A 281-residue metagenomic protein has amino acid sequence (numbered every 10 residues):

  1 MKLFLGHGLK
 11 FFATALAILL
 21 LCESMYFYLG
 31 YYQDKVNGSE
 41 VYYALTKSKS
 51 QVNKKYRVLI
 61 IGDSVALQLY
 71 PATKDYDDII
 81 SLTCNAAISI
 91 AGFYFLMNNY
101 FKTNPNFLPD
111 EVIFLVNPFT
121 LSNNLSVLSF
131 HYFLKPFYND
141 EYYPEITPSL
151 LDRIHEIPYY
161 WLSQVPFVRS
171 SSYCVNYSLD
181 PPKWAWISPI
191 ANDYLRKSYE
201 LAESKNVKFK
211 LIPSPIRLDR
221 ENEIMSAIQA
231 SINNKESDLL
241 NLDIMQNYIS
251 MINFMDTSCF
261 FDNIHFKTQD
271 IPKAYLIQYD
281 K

Functional and structural regions predicted by a protein language model:
M1-H7: N-terminal Lys/Arg-rich, disordered targeting/topogenic segments
H7-G30: Hydrophobic membrane-insertion alpha-helices, especially the h-region of bacterial N-terminal signal peptides
M25-N85, S89-L96: Membrane/wall-proximal cationic-aromatic binding patches
I61-G62, L82-C84, L115-N117, I212-I216 (+1 more regions): Active-site-proximal beta-strand/loop segments in catalytic clefts of secreted hydrolases
V65-E145: Membrane-embedded segments
S81-N85, P182-S188, K210-L218, C259-H265: Second-shell loop/turn segments in exported
V116-P118, S122-K205, L276: Secreted/periplasmic serine-hydrolase-like ester/acetyl group-modifying domain
S231-I232, S237-K281: C-terminal regions of proteins
